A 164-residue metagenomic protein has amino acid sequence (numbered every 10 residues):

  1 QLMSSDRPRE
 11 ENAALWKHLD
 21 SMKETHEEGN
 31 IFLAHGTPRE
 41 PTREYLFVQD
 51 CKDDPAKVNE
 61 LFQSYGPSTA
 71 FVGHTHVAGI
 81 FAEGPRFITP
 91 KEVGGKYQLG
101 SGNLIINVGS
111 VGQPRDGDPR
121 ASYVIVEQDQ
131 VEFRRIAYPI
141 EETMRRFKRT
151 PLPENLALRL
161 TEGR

Functional and structural regions predicted by a protein language model:
Q1-L33, R39-E40, E44-G66: Active-site neighborhood of divalent metal-dependent phosphoester bond hydrolases
L19, H35, H74, G109 (+1 more regions): Divalent metal-coordination and catalytic microenvironments
S21-T25, V77, G94, A121-Y123: Short, acidic/polar N-cap/turn motifs at the starts of alpha helices
M22-K23, P38, P114, P153: Proline-centered helix-kink/hinge sites
I31-H35, A70-V72, I105-V108, F133: Short hydrophobic-aromatic micro-motifs
R39-P41, T69-E83, Q113-R120: Active-site environment of divalent metal-dependent phosphoester hydrolases
G66-S68, G102-N103: Short, proline-enriched alpha-helix->beta-strand connector loops that line the catalytic pocket of alpha/beta-hydrolase
A82-R164: Acidic, His/Gly-rich catalytic cores of divalent-metal-dependent hydrolytic chemistry
